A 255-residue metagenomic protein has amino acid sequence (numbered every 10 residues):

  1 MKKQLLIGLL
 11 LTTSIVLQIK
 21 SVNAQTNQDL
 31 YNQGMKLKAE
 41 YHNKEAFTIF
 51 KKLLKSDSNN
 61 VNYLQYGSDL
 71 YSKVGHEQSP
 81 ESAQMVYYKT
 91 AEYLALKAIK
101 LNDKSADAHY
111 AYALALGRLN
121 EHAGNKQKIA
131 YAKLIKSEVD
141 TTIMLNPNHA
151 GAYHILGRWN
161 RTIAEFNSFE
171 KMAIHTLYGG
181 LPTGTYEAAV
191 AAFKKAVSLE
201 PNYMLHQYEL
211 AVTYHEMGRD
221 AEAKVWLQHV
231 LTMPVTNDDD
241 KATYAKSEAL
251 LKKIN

Functional and structural regions predicted by a protein language model:
M1-L30: Bacterial Sec-dependent N-terminal signal peptides
S21-H76: N-terminal leader/linker segments that initiate helical-solenoid repeat arrays
A24-L30, E170, N202-M204: Generic helix N-cap/helix-start motif at coil->alpha-helix transitions
N27-K38, Q65, Y110, H154 (+3 more regions): Alpha-helical tetratricopeptide repeat
L37, Y41-E45, L70-K104, L114-N148 (+3 more regions): Short coil/linker segments at helix-helix boundaries
N62-Y63, A108, A152, H206 (+1 more regions): TPR alpha-solenoid repeat register
M204-A242: C-terminal/domain-terminus segments
